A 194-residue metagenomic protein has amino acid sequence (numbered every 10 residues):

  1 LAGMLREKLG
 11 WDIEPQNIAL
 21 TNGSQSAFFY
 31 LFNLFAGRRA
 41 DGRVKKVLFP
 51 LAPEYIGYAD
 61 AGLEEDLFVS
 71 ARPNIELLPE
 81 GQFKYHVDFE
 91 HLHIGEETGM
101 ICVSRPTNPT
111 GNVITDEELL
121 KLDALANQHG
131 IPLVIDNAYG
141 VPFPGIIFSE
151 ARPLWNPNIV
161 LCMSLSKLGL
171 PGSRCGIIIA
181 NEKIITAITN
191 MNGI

Functional and structural regions predicted by a protein language model:
L1-H129, V134-N156, V160: Conserved core of the PLP fold type I
E150-I188: Active-site PLP attachment segment
G193-I194: Glycine/threonine-rich helix-loop capping motifs at alpha-helix boundaries
